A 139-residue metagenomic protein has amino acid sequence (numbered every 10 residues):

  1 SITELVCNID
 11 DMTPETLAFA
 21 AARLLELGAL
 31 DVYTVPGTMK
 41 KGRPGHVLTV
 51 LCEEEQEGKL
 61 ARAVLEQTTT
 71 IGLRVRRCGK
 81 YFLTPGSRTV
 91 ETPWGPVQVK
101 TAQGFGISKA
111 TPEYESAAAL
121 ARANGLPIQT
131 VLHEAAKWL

Functional and structural regions predicted by a protein language model:
T3-V6, D11-L139: Long, contiguous binding/interaction regions
